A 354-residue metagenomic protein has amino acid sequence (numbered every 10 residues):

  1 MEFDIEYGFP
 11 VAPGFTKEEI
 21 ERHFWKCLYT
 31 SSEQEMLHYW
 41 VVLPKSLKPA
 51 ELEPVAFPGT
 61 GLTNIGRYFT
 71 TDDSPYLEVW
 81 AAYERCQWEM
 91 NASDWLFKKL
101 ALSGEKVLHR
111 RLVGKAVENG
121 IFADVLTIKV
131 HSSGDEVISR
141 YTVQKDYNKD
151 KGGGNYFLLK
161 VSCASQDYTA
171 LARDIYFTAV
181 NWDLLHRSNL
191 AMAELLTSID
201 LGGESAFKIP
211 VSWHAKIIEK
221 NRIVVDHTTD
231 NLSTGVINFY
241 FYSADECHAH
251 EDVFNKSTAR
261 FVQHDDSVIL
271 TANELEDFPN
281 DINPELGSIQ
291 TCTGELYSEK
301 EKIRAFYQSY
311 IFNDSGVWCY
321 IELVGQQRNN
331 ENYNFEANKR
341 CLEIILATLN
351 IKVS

Functional and structural regions predicted by a protein language model:
M1-I138, T142-S354: N-terminal targeting sequences that direct proteins away from the cytosol to non-cytosolic compartments
